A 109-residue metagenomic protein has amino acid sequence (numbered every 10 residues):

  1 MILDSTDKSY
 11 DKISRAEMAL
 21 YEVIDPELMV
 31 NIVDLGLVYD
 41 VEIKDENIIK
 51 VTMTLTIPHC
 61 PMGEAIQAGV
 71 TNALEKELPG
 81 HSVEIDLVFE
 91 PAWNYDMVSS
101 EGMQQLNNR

Functional and structural regions predicted by a protein language model:
M1-R109: Domain-level signature for proteins that mediate thiol-based redox and metal-cofactor handling
